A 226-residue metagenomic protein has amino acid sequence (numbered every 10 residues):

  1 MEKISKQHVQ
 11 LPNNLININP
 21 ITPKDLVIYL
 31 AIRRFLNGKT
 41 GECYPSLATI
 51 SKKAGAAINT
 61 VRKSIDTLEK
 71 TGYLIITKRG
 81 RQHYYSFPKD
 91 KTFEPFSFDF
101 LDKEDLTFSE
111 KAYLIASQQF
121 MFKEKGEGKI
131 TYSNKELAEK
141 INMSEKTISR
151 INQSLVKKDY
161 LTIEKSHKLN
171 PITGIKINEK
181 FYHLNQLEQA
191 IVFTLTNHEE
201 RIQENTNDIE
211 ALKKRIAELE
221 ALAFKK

Functional and structural regions predicted by a protein language model:
M1-K226: Electropositive, intrinsically flexible nucleic-acid-contacting patches
